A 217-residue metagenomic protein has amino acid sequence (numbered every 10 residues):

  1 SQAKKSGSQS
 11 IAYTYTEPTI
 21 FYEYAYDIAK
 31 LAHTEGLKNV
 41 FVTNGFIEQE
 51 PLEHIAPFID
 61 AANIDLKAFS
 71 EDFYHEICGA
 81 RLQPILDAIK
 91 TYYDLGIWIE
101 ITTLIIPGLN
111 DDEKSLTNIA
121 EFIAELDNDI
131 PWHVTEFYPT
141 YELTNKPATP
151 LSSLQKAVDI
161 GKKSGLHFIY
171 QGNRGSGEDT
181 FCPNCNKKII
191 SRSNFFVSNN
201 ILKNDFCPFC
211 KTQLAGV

Functional and structural regions predicted by a protein language model:
S1-P147: Conserved AdoMet/S-adenosylmethionine-binding subsite of the radical SAM
L109, E113-V217: Auxiliary Fe-S-binding modules of radical SAM enzymes
